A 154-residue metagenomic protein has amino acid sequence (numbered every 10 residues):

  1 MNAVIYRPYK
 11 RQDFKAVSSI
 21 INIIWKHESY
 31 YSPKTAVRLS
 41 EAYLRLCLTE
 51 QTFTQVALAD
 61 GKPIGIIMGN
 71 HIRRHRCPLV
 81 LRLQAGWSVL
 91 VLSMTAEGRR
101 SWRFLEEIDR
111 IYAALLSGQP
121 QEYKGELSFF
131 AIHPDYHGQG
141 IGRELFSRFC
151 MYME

Functional and structural regions predicted by a protein language model:
V4-S19, H71: A short beta-loop-alpha structural element at the N-terminal edge of CoA-dependent acyl/N-acetyltransferase catalytic
N22-Y43, L81-R82, S88, T95-G98: Conserved GNAT-fold acetyl-CoA-binding loop/helix
L44-V56, I72-C77, E126: A short helix-loop-beta-strand connector motif used in the catalytic cores of GNAT acetyltransferases and, in some
V56, K62-H71, A113, E126 (+1 more regions): Conserved beta-strand in the GNAT
R74-K124: Conserved acyl-donor/pantetheine-binding loop and adjacent beta-alpha core of acyl/acetyltransferases and related
A114-Q121, E144-E154: Conserved acyl-CoA
F129-I132, G138-M151: Conserved acetyl-CoA-binding loop-helix of GNAT-fold acetyltransferases
